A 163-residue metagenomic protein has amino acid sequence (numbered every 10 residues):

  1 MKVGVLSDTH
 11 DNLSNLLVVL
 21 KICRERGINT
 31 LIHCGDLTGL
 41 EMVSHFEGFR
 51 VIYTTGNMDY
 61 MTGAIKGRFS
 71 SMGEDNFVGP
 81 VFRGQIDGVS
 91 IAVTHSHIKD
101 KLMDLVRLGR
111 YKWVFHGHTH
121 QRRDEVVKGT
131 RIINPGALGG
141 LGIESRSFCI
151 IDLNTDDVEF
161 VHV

Functional and structural regions predicted by a protein language model:
K2-H10, S90-S96, R131-G136, F160: Active-site-proximal beta-strand elements of phosphoester/diester hydrolases
K2-Q85: Core catalytic region of metal-dependent phosphoesterases/phosphodiesterases, especially metallo-beta-lactamase-like
H10-N15, T38-E41, M58-A64, I98-M103 (+2 more regions): Active-site environment of divalent metal-dependent phosphoester hydrolases
I32, I52-T54, W113-F115, R131-I133 (+1 more regions): Hydrophobic/aromatic beta-strand patches that form the interior of the parallel beta-sheet core in alpha/beta enzyme
S70-S71, V93-D100, H116-Q121, C149 (+1 more regions): Short flexible/disordered coil segments
F77-D87, G109, V126-K128, I132-V163: Binuclear metal-dependent phosphoesterase catalytic core
G79-H118: Internal catalytic-core helix/loop-beta-alpha segment that presents or stabilizes conserved functional determinants
